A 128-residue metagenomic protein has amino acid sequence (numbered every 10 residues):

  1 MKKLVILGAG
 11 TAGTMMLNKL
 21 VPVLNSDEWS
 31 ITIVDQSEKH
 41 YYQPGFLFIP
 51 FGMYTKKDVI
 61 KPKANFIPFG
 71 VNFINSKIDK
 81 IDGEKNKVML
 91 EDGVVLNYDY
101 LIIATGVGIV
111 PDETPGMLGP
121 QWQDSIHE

Functional and structural regions predicted by a protein language model:
M1-N72: Beta1-alpha1 glycine-rich phosphate/pyrophosphate-binding loop at the start of Rossmann-like nucleotide-binding domains
V71-E128: FAD-binding core/adjacent interface of flavoenzyme oxidoreductases
